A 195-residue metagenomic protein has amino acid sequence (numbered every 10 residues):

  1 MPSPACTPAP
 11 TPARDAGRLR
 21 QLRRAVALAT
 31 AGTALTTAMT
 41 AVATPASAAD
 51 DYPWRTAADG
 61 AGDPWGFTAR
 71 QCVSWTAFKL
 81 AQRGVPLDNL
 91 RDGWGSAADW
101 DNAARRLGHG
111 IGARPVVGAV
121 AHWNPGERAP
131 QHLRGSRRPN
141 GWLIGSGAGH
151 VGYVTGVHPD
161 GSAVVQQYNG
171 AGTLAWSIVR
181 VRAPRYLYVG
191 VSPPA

Functional and structural regions predicted by a protein language model:
M1-A48: Secretory targeting and sorting signals
S3-A5, A9-A13, A46, W54 (+3 more regions): Generic low-complexity segments that are intrinsically disordered, proline-rich and/or Lys/Arg-biased
A49-P159, Q166-Y168: Secreted/periplasmic proteins that engage bacterial cell-wall peptidoglycan
S162-V181: Short solvent-exposed strand/turn elements
A175-A195: Intrinsically disordered, low-complexity, charged/polar segments
